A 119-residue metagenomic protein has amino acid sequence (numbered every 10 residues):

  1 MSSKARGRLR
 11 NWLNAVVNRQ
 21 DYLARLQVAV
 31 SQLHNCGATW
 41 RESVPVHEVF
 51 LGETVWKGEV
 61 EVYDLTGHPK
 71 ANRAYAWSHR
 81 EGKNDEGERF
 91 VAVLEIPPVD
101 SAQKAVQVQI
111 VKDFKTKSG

Functional and structural regions predicted by a protein language model:
M1-R19, D85-G119: Mixed-charge, Lys/Arg-enriched low-complexity segments
S2-T54: Negatively charged, low-complexity tracts enriched in Asp/Glu with abundant Ser/Thr
H34-A102: Acidic, low-complexity, intrinsically disordered interaction modules
